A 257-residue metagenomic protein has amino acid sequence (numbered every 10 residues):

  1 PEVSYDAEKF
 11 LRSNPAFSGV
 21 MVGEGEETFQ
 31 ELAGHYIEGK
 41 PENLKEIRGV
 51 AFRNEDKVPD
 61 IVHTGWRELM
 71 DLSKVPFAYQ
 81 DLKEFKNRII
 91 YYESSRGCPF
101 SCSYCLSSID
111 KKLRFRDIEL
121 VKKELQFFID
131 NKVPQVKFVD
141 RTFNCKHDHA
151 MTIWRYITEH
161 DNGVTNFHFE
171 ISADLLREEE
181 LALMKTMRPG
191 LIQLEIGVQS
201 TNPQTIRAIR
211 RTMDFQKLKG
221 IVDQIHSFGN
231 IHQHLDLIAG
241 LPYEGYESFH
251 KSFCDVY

Functional and structural regions predicted by a protein language model:
P1-G65: Glycine-rich beta-alpha loop elements in corrinoid/cobalamin-binding modules across cobalamin-dependent enzymes
E8-S13, E180-M184, P242-Y257: Catalytic cores of alpha/beta
K9-S13, E42, R67, F128 (+3 more regions): Structural motif
T28-L32, I153, S252: Structural preference for long, well-ordered alpha-helical segments in enzyme cores
G65-L72: A short, sequence-level motif marking secondary-structure junctions
S73-S227, A239: Radical SAM [4Fe-4S] cluster-binding motif and immediate context
G229-Q233: Short beta-strand/loop segments at the ligand-binding rim of alpha/beta enzyme cores
